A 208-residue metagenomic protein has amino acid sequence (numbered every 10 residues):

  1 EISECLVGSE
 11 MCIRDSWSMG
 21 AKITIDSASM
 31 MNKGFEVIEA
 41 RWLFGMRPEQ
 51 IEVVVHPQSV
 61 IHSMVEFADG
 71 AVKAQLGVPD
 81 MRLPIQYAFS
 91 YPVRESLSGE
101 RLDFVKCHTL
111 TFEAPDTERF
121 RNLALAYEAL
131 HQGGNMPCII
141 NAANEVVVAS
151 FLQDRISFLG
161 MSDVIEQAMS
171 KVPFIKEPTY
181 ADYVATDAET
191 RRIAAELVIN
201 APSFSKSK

Functional and structural regions predicted by a protein language model:
E1-G8: Positively charged, low-complexity/disordered segments
S9-E10, R14-K208: Catalytic, metal-anchored helix/loop core of enzyme active sites in primary metabolism
